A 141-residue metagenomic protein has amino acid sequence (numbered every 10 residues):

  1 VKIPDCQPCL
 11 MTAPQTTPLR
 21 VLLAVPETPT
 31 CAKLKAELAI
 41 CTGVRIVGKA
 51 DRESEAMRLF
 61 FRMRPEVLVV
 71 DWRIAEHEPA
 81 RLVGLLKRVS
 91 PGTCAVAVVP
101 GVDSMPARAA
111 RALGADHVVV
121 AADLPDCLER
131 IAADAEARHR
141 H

Functional and structural regions predicted by a protein language model:
V1-T30, D126-H141: Non-catalytic signal-transmission and effector/linker regions of two-component phosphorelay proteins
T28-G48: Two-component/phosphorelay signaling modules centered on CheY-like receiver
K49-V67: Acidic, metal-coordinating helix/loop segments flanking the phosphotransfer/catalytic sites of two-component signaling
F61-M63, L86-G92, L113: Conserved phosphotransfer cores of two-component systems
E66-L86, D103: Conserved phosphotransfer microenvironments
L68, A95, H117-V119: Two-component signal transduction core modules
R81, V99-V118: Alpha4 helix (beta4-alpha4-beta5 surface) of REC/receiver domains from two-component response regulators
A122-D123: Hydrophobic/aromatic docking surface of two-component receiver
